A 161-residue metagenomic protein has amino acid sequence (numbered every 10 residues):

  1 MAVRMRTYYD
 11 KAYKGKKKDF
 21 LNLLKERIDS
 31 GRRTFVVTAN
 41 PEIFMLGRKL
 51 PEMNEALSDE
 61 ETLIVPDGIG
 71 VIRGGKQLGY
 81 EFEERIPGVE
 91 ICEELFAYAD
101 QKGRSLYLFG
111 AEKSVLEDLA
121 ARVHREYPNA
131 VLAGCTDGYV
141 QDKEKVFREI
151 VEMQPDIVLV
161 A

Functional and structural regions predicted by a protein language model:
M1-E84: N-terminal nucleotide/polyanion-binding subdomain common to many enzyme families
D59-E60, E152-Q154: Alpha-helix C-terminal capping/helix-to-coil transition sites in glycosyltransferase folds
I72-E149, M153: Conserved beta-alpha
D156-A161: Periplasmic-binding protein-like
